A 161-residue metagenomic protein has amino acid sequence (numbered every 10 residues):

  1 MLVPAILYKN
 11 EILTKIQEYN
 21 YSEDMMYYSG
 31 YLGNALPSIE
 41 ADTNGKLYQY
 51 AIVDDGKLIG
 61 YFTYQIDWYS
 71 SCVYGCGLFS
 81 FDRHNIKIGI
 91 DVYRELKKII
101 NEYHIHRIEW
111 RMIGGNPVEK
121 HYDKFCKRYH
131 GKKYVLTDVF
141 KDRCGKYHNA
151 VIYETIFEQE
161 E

Functional and structural regions predicted by a protein language model:
M1-S38, Q159-E161: A short, well-structured alpha-helix characteristic of acyl/acetyltransferase catalytic modules
E11-E18, D91-K98, I152: Alpha-helical elements of Rossmann-like donor-binding domains used by nucleotide-donor carbohydrate transfer enzymes
M26-Y74, S80-N85: Acetyl-CoA-dependent GNAT
L47, H148-I152: Short hydrophobic/aromatic beta-strand or adjacent loop that forms the aromatic wall/cage of a ligand/substrate-binding
N85-E102, E119-K120, K124: Conserved acetyl-CoA-binding loop-helix of GNAT-fold acetyltransferases
E102-G114: Conserved GNAT acetyl-CoA-binding A-motif
R111-M112, K127-H148: Conserved catalytic-core motifs of GNAT/GCN5-like acyltransferases
H121-Y129, Y153: Conserved active-site tyrosine of GNAT-family acetyltransferases
